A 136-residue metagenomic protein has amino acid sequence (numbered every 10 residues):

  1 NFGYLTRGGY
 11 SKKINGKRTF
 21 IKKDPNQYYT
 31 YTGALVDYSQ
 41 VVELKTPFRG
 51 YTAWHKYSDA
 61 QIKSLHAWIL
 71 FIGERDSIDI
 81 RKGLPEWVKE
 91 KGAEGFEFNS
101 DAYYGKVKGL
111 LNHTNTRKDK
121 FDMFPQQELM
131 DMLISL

Functional and structural regions predicted by a protein language model:
G3-L136: Basic/polar, cationic surfaces and motifs that engage anionic cell-wall and phosphate/carboxylate ligands
